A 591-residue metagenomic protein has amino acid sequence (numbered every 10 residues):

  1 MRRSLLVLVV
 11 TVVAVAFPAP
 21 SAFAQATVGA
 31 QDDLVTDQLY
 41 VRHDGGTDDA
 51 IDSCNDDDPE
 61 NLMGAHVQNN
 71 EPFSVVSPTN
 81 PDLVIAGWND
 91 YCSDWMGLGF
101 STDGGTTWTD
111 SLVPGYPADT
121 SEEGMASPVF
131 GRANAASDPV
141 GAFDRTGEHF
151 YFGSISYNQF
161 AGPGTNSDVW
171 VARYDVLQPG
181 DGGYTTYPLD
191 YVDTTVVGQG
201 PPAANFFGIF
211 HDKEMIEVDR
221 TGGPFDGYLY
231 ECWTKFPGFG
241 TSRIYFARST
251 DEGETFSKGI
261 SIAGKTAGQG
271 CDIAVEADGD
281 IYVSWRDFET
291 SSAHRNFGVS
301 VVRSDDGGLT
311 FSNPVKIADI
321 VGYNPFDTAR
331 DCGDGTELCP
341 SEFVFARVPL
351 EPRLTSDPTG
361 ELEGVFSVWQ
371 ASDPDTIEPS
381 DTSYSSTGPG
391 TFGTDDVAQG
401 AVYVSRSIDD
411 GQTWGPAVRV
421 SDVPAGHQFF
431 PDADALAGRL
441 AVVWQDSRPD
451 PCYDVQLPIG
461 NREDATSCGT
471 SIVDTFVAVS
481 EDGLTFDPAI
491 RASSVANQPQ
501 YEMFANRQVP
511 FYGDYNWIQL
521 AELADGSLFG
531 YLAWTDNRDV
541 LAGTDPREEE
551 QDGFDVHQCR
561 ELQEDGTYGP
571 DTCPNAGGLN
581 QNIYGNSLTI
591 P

Functional and structural regions predicted by a protein language model:
M1-L6: Bacterial N-terminal signal peptides that target proteins for export
V7-P18: Bacterial N-terminal signal peptides
A24-P591: C-terminal PAP-associated
